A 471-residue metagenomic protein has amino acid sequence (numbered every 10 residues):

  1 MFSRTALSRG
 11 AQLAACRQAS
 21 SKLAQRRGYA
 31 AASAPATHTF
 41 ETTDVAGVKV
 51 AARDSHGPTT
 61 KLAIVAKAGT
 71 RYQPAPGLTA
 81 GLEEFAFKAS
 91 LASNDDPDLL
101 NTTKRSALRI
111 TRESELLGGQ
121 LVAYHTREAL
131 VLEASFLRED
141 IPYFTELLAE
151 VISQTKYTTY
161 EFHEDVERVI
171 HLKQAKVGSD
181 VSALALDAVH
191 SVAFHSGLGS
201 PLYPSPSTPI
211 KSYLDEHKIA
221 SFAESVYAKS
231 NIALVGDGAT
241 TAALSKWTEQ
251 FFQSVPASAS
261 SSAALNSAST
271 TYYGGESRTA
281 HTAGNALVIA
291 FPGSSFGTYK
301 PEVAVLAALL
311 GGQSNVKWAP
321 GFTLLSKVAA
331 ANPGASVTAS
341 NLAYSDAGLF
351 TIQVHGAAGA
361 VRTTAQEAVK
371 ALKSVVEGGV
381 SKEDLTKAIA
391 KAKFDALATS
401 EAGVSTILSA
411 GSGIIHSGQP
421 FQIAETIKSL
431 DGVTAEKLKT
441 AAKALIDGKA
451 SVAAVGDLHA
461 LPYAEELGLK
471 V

Functional and structural regions predicted by a protein language model:
M1-R112, A220, E224-V328, S451-V471: His/Glu-rich zincin catalytic helix
F2-L23, P97-S267, A330-V471: Charge-rich, well-structured scaffold segments of protease-associated domains
